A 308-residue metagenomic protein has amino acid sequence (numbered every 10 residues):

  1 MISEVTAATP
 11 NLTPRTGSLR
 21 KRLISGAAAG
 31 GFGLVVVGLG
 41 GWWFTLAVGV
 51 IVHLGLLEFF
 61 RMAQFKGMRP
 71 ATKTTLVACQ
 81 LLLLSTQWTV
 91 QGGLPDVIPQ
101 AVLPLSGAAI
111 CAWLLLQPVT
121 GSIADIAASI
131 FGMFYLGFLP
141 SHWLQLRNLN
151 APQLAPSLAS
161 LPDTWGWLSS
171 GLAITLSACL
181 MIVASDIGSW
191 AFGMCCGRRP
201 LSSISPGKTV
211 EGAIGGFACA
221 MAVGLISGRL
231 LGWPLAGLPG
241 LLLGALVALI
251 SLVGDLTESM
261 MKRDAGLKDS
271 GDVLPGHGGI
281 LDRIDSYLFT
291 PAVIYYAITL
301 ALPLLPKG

Functional and structural regions predicted by a protein language model:
I2-A245: Membrane-embedded alpha-helical bundles of polytopic integral membrane proteins
S189-W190, M194-C195, S259-L267: Juxtamembrane interface at the ends
L246-S251, D272-P275: Transmembrane alpha-helix interface/packing and boundary motifs in multi-pass membrane proteins, characterized by
D264-Y287: Interfacial loop-to-transmembrane junctions
A297-G308: Juxtamembrane boundary at the C-terminal end of a transmembrane helix
